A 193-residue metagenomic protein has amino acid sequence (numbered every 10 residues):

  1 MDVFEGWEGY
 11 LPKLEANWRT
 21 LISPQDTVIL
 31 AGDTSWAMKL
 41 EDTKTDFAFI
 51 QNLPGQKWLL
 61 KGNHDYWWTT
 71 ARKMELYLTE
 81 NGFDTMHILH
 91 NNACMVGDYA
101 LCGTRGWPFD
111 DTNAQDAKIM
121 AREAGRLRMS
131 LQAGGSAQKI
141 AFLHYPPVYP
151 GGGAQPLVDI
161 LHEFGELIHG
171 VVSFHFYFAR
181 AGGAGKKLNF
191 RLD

Functional and structural regions predicted by a protein language model:
M1, D98-W107, I140-F142, F190-D193: Active-site-proximal beta-strand elements of phosphoester/diester hydrolases
M1, W68, F109-N113: A short acidic, helix-capping loop that chelates divalent metal ions and anchors anionic groups
D2-V96, G153-L167, G185-D193: Core catalytic region of metal-dependent phosphoesterases/phosphodiesterases, especially metallo-beta-lactamase-like
A16-T27, Q115-A181: His/acidic metal-ligating clusters that form di-metal
D26, A31, S35, A100-T104 (+2 more regions): Small-side-chain structural scaffolding
T34-S35, N63-D65, G106-W107, P146-V148 (+1 more regions): Catalytic metal-binding/acid-base residues of hydrolase active sites
M38, D111, Y149-G151: Glycine/Thr-rich phosphate-binding loops of Rossmann-like dinucleotide-binding domains
V96-Y99, T104-A124: Histidine/lysine/aspartate-rich catalytic loop segments that bind and position anionic ligands
